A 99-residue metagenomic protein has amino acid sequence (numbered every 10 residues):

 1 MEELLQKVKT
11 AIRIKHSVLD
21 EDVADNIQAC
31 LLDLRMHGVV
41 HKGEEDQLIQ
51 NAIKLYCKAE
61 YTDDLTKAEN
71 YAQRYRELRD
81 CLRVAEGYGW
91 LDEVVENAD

Functional and structural regions predicted by a protein language model:
M1-I14, A98-D99: Short, intrinsically disordered N-terminal pre-domain segments
L4-K7, L19-V23: A general secondary-structure boundary signal
T10-S17, M36, V40, T62-D63: General structural signal for alpha-helix termini and helix-helix connectors
L19, N26, E44-D99: Short loop/turn elements at secondary-structure junctions
A29-G43: Short amphipathic alpha-helical segments and their helix-coil junctions
